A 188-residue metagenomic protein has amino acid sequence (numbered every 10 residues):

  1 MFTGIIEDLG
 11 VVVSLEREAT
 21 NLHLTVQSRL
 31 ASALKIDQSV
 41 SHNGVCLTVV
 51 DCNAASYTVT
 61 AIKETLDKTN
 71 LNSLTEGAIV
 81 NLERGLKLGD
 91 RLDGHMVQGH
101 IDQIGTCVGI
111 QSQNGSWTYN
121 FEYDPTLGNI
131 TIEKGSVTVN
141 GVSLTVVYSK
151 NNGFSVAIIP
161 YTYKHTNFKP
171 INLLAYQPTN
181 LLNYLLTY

Functional and structural regions predicted by a protein language model:
M1-Y188: Conserved loop->alpha-helix
